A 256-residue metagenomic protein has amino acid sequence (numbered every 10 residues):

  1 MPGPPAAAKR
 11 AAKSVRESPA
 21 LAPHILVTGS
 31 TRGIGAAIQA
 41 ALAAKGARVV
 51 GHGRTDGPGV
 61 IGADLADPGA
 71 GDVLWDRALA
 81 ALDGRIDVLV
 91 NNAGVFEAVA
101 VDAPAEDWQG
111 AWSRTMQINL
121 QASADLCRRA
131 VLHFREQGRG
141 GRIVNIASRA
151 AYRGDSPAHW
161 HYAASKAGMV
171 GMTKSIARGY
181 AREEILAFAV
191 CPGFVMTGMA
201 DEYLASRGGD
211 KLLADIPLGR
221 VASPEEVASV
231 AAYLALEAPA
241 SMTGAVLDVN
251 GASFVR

Functional and structural regions predicted by a protein language model:
P2-R16, F96, L218, A232 (+1 more regions): Short C-terminal tail/terminal secondary-structure segment of NAD(P)H-dependent dehydrogenase/reductase domains
T31-R32: Conserved glycine-rich cofactor-binding loop
V99-M116, L212: Substrate-binding pocket helix/loop in short-chain dehydrogenase/reductase
C127, S165, T173: Active-site helix of classical SDR
L132, R178-G179, A240: Alpha-helical segment proximal to the catalytic Tyr-Lys
S148: Residue(s) in the substrate-gating loop at a strand-loop-helix junction that position the organic substrate next
A181, L186, M242-G244: Short, small/polar-rich loop/turn modules that mediate ligand/substrate recognition or access, typified
